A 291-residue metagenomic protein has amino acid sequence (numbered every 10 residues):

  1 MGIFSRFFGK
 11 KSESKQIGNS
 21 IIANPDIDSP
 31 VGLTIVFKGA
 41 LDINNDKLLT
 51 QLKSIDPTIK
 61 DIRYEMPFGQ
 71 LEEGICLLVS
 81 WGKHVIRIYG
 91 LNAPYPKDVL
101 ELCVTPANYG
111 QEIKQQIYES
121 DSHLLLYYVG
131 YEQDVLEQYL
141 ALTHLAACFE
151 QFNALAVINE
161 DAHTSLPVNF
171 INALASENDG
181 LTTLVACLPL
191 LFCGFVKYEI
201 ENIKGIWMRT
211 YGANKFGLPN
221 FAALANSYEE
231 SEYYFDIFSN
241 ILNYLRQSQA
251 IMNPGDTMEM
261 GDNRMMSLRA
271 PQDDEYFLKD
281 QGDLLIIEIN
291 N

Functional and structural regions predicted by a protein language model:
G2-L52: N-terminal alpha-helical "arm" segments
A23-P25, K114-D121, G205-F216: Short, compositionally biased low-complexity segments
D26-D28, Y139-L142, Y234: Active-site-proximal structural scaffolding
A40-I43, Y131-D134, Y228-S231: Short acidic, S/G/P-rich loop/turn micro-motifs used as interaction or catalytic elements
L41-K114: N-terminal low-complexity, intrinsically disordered segments
S54-R63, H144-I158, N243-M252: Structural alpha-beta junctions
Y89-P189: Internal, hydrophobic cores of structured domains that mediate oligomerization or house catalytic pockets within large
D161-N291: Aromatic/basic-lined ligand-recognition segments that form π-stacking hydrophobic pockets flanked by Lys/Arg to engage
